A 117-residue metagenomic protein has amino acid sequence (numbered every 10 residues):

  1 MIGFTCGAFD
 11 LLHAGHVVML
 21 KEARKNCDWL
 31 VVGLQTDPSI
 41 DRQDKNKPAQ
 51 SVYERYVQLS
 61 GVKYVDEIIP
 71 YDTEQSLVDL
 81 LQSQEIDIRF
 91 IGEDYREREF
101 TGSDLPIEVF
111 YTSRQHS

Functional and structural regions predicted by a protein language model:
M1-S117: Nucleotidyltransferase catalytic core that binds NTPs
